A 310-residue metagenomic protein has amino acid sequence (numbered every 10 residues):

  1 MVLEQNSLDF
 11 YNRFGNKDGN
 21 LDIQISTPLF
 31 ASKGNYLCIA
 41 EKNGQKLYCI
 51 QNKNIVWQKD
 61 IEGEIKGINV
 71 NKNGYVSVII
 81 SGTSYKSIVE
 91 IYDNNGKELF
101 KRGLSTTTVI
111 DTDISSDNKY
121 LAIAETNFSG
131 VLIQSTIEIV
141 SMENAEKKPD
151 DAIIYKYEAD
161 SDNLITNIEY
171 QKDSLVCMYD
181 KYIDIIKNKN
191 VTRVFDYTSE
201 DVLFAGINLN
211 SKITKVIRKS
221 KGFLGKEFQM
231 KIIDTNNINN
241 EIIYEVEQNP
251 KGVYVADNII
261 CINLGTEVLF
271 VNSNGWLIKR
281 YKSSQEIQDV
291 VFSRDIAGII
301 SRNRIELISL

Functional and structural regions predicted by a protein language model:
M1-N12: Short extracytoplasmic
V2, I39, V78-I79, A122-A124 (+4 more regions): Residue position within the beta-strands of beta-propeller blades
S7-D9, Q45-C49, S84-E90, S129-S141 (+4 more regions): Structural motif
F14-D22, K53-D60, K97-G103, K148-A159 (+3 more regions): A short beta-strand motif characteristic of beta-propeller blades
K17-A124, V131: Non-cytosolic head/periplasmic domains of membrane-anchored proteins
I23-N35, E62-K72, T106-S116, I154-Q171 (+4 more regions): Repeated scaffold domains used in trafficking and secretory/extracellular systems, primarily beta-propellers
G103, T108-G225: Acidic, serine/threonine- and glycine-rich low-complexity intrinsically disordered segments that serve as flexible
I186-K282: Intrinsically disordered, low-complexity segments enriched in Gly and acidic/Ser/Thr residues that form flexible
